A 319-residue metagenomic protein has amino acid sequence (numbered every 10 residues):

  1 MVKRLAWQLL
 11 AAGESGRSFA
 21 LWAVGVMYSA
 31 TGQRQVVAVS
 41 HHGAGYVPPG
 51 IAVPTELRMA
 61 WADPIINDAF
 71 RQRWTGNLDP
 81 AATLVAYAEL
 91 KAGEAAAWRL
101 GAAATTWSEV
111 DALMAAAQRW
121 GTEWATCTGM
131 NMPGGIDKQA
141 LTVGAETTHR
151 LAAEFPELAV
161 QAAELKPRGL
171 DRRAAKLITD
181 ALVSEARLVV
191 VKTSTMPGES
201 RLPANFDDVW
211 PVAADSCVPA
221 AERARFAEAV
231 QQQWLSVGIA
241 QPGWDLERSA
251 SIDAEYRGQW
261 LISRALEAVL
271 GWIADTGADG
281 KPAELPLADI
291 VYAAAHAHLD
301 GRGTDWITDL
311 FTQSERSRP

Functional and structural regions predicted by a protein language model:
M1-P319: Secretion-targeting segments and adjacent low-complexity export tracts
